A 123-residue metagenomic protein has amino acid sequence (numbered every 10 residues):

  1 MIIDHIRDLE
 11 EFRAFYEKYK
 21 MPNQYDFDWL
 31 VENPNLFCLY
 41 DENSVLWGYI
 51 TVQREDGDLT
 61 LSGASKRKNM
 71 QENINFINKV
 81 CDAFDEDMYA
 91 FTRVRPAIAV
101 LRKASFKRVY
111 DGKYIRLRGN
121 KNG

Functional and structural regions predicted by a protein language model:
M1, N120-G123: Short intrinsically disordered terminal tails
M1-I2, P34-L36, S105-R108: Short glycine-aromatic motifs
M1-Y25: Short amphipathic alpha-helix that is part of the acyltransferase structural core
K20-M21, F27, F37-Y40, K79 (+1 more regions): Recognition helices and adjacent regulatory flanks at domain boundaries
V31-E72: Conserved donor-binding loop and adjoining core beta-sheet/short helix segment in diverse acyl/aminoacyl transferases
V45-G48, P96-L101, G123: Short, surface-exposed beta-strand/loop "edge" segments at domain boundaries and coil↔beta transitions
E55-A104, V109: Acyl-donor binding region in acyl/amide transferases
K107-K121: Conserved catalytic-core motifs of GNAT/GCN5-like acyltransferases
